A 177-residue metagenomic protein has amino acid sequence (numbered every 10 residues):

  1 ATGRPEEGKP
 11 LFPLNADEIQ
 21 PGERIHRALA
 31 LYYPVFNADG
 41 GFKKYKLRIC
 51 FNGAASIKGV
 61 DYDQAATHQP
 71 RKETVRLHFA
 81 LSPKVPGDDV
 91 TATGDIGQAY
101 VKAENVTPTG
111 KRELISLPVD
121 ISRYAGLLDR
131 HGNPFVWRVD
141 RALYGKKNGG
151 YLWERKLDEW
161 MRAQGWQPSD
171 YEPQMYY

Functional and structural regions predicted by a protein language model:
A1-D170, M175: Chromodomain-type histone methyl-lysine reader module
